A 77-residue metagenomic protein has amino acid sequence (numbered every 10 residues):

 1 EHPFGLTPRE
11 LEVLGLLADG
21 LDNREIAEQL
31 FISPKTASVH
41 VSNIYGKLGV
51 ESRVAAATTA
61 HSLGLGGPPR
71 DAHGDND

Functional and structural regions predicted by a protein language model:
E1-L48, A55-T58, S62-D77: Helix-turn-helix DNA-binding segment
